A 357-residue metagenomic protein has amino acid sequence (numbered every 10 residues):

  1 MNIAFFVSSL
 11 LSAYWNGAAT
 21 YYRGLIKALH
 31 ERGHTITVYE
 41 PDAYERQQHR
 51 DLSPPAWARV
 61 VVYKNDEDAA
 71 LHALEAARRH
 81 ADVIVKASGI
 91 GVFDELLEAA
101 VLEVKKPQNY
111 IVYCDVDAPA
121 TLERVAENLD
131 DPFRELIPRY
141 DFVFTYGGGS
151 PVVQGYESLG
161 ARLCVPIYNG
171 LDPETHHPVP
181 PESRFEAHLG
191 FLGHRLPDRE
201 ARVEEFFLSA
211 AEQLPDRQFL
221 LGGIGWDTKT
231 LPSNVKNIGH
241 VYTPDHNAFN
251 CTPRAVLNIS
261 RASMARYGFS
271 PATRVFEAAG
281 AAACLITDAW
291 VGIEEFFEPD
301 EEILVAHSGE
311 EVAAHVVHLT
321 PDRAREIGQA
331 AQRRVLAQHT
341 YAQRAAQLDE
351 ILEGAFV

Functional and structural regions predicted by a protein language model:
M1-I3: Extreme N-terminal starter segment of soluble prokaryotic enzymes
F6-S9, W15, A19-K27, T37-G160 (+1 more regions): Extended catalytic core of nucleotide-activated donor transferases of GT-like folds
V7-L11, Y21-G24, Y39-R46, R50-A56 (+4 more regions): Catalytic binding pocket for nucleotide-activated donors in carbohydrate/polymer assembly enzymes
A18-L29, E205-S209, L348: Short amphipathic alpha-helix
R32-T37, P215-F219: A generic structural motif
I167-G170: Carbohydrate-associated surface elements
D172-A255, A265: Conserved catalytic-core segment of nucleotide-activated headgroup transferases in glycan assembly
